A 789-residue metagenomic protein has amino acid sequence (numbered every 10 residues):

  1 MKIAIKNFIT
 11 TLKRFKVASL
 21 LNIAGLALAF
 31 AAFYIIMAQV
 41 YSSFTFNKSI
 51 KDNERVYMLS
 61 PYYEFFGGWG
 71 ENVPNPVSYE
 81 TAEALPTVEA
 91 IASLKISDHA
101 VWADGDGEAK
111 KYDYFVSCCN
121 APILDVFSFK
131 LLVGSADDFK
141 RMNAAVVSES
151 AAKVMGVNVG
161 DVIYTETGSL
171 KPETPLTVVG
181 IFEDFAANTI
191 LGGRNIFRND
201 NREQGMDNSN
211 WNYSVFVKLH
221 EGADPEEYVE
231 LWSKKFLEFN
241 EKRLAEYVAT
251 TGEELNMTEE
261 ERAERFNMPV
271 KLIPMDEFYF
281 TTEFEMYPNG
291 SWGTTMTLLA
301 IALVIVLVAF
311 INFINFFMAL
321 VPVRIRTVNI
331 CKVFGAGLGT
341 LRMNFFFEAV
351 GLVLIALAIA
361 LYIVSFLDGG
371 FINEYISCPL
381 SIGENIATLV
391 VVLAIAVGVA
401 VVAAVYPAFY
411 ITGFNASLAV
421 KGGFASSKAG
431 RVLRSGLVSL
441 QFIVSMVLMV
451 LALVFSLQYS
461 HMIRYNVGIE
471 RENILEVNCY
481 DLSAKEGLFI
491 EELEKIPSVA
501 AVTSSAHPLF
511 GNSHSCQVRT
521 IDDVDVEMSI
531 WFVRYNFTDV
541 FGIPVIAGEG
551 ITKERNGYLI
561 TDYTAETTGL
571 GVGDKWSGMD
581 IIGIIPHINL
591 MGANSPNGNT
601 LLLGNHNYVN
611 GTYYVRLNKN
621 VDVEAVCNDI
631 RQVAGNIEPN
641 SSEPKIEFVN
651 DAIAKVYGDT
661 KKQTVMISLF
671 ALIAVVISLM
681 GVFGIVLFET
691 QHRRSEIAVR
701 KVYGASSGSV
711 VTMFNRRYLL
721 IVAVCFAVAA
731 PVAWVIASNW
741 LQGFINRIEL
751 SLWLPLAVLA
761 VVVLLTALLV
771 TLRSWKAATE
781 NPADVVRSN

Functional and structural regions predicted by a protein language model:
M1-I5, I9-T10, R14-F15, I50 (+8 more regions): Membrane-helix entry/capping segments
I5-L21, G25, A309-L352, G413-F424 (+2 more regions): Intracellular coupling helices
R14-S43, R431-Q458, I469, G681 (+1 more regions): Short, strongly hydrophobic transmembrane alpha-helices
A31, K271, A349-A416, L457 (+1 more regions): Small-residue-rich transmembrane alpha-helices
I36-V101, K110, S117, E203-Q204 (+7 more regions): Membrane-proximal extracellular/periplasmic loop immediately following the first transmembrane helix
N120-L132, V147-N289, E491, K495-V656: Mid-to-C-terminal secondary-structure elements that act as membrane-proximal/extracytoplasmic interface segments
G293-F316, T664-G684, A727-V728, V732 (+2 more regions): Internal alpha-helical transmembrane segments of multipass membrane proteins, especially hydrophobic lipid-embedded
N640-A730, A737-W740: C-terminal transmembrane helical bundles of large multi-pass transporters and their helix-start/helix-kink determinants
